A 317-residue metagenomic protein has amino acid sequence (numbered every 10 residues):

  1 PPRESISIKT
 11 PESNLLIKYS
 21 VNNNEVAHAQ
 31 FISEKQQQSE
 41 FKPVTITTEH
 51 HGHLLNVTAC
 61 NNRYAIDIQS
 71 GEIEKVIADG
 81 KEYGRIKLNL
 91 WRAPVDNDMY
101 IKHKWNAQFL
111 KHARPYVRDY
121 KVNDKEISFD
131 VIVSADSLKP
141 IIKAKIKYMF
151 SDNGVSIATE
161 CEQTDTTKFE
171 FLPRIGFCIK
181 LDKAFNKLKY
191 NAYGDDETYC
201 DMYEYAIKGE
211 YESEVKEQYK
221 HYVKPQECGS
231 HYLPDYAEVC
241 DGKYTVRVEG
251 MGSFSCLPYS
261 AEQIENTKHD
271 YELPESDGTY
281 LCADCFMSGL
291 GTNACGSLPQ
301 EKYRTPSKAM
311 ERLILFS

Functional and structural regions predicted by a protein language model:
P1-N22: Intrinsically disordered, low-complexity Pro/Gly/Ser/Thr-rich segments with frequent PxxP/GP/PP motifs and embedded
N24-Q37: Edge beta-strands of extracellular beta-sandwich domains
S39-S317: Beta-strand/loop-rich accessory regions of lumenal/periplasmic or secreted enzymes, predominantly carbohydrate-active
